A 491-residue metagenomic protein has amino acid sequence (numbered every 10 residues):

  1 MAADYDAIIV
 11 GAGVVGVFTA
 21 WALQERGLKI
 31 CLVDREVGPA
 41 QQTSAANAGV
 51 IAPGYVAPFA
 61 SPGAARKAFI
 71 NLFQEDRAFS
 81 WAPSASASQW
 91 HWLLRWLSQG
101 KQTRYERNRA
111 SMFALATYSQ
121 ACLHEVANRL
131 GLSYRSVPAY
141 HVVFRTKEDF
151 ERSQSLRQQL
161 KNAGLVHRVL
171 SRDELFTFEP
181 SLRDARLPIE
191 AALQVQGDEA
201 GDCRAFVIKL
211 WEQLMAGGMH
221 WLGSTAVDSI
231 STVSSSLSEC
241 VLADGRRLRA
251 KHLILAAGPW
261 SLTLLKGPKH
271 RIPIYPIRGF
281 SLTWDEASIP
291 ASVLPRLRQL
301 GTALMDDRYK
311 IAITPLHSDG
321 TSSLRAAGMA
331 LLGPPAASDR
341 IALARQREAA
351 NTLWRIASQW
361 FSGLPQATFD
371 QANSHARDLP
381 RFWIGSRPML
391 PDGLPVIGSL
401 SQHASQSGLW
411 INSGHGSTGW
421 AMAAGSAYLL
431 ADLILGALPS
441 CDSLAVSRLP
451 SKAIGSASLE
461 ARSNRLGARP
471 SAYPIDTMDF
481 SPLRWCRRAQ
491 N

Functional and structural regions predicted by a protein language model:
Y5-L32: N-terminal Rossmann-like FAD-binding beta1-loop-alpha1 element of flavoenzymes
E25-A45: Glycine-rich FAD pyrophosphate-binding loop
A46-R172: Dinucleotide-binding Rossmann-like beta1-alpha1 core, especially the glycine-rich loop that anchors the ADP
N47-I51, Y55, F59-S98, S229-S231 (+3 more regions): Active-site substrate-recognition segment that forms the wall of the catalytic cavity or substrate channel
R107-Q120, V142-R152, A192-E212, R340-A349 (+1 more regions): Short beta-strand to alpha-helix junction loop
E151, S155-A163, R183-A243, L248-H252: Helical element adjacent to the flavin cofactor pocket in flavoenzyme catalytic cores
H167, S358-N491: C-terminal catalytic lobe of FAD-dependent flavoproteins
